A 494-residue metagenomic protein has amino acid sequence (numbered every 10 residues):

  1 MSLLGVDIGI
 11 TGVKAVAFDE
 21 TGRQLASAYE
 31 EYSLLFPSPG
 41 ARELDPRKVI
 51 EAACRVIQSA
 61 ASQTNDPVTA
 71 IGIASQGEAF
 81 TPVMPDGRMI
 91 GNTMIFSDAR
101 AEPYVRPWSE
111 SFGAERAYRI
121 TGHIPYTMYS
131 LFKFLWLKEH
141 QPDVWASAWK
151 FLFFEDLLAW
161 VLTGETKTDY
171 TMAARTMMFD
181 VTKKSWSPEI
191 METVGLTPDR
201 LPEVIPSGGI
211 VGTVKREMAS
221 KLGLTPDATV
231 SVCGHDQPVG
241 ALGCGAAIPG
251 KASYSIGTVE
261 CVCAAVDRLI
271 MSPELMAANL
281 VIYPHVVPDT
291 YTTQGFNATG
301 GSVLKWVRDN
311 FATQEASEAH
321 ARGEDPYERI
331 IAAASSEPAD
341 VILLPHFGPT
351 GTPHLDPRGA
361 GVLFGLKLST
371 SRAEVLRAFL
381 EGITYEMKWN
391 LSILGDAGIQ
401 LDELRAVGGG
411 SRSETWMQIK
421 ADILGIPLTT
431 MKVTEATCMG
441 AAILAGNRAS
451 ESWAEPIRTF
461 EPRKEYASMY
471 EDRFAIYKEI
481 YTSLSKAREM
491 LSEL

Functional and structural regions predicted by a protein language model:
M1-Y29, F36, T69, I73-S111 (+2 more regions): Glycine/Thr-rich phosphate-binding loops that ligate phosphate moieties of nucleotide and other phosphorylated ligands
S2, I8-I10, A117-H235, L304 (+4 more regions): Gly/Ser/Thr-rich active-site cleft segment
K14, A79, R175, A252 (+1 more regions): Conserved beta-strand and immediately adjacent loop positions that scaffold enzyme active sites
G22, L44, A70-S75, M94-S97 (+9 more regions): Active-site nucleophile and cofactor-binding loops and adjacent substrate-binding regions of central metabolic enzymes
A28-P67: N-terminal phosphate-binding loop and adjacent alpha-helix
V49, E110-Y126, G223-T225, G250-Y254 (+1 more regions): A polyampholytic, Gly/Pro-enriched intrinsically disordered region
A53-T69, H140-W145, P188-P198, S220 (+1 more regions): Phosphate/pyrophosphate-binding loops at sites that engage ATP/ADP/AMP, CoA/4′-phosphopantetheine, polyphosphate
D180-P288, A298-T299, E315-R329, S411 (+2 more regions): ATP-dependent carbohydrate kinase catalytic cores
